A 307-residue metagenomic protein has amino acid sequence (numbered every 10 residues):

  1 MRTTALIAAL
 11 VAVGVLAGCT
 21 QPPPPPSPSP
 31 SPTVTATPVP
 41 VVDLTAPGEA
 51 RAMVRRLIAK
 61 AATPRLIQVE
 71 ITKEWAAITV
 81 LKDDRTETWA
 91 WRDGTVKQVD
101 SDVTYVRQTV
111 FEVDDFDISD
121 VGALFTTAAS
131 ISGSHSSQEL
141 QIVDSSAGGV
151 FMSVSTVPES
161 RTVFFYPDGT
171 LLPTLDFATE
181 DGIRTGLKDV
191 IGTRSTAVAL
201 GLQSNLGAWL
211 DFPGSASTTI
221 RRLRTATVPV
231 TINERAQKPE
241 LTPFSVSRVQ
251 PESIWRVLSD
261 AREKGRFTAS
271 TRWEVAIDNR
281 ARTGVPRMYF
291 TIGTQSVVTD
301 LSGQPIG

Functional and structural regions predicted by a protein language model:
M1-V11: N-terminal export and membrane-targeting signals
G14-G18: C-terminal motif of bacterial Sec signal peptides marking the signal peptidase cleavage site
C19-P23: Bacterial signal peptide processing site
P26-D102, L175-W209: Extracytoplasmic low-complexity, Pro/Thr/Ser/Ala/Gly-rich segments that lie immediately after a secretion/anchoring
A59-D84, I142-R161, I191-A216, W273-V298: Exposed beta-strand-loop-beta-strand "reactive/processing" segments of non-cytosolic proteins
Q68-T72, A77-L81, T86-F177: Long, acidic/polar, low-complexity amphipathic helices and coiled-coil-like
D100-S136, V230-S270: Long, charged/polar, surface-exposed segments that mediate recognition or autoinhibition
S155-S195, I232-P239, D260, K264-G307: Extracellularly exposed regions in secreted/surface proteins, prominently low-complexity, repeat-rich
